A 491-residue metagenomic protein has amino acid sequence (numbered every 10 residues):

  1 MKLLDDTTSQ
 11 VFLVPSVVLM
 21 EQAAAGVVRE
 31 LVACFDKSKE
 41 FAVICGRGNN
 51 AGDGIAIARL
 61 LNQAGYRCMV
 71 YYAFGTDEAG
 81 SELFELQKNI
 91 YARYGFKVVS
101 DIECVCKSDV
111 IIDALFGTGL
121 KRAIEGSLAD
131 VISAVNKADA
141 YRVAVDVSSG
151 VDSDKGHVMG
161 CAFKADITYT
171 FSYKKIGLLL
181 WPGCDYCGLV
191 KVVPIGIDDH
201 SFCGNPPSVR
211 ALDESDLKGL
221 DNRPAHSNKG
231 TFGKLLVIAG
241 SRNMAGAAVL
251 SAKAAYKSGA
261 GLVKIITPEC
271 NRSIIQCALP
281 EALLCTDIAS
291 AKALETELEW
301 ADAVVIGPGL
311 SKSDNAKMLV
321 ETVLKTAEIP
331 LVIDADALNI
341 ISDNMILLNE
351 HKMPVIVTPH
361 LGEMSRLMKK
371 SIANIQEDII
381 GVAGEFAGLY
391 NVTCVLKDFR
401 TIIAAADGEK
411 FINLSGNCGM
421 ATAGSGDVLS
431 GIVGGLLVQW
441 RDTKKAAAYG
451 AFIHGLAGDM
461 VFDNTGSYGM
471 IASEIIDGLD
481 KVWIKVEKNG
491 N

Functional and structural regions predicted by a protein language model:
M1-M69, I167, L178-L331, A335 (+2 more regions): Small-residue (G/A/S/T)-rich helix-start motifs and N-terminal tracts that mark the onset
V28-A114, A123-V145: Nucleotide and nucleotide-moiety/phosphate-recognizing core
Y72-F74, I102-V105, S172, C285-I288 (+1 more regions): Short beta->alpha connector loops at strand-helix junctions that form conserved, small/polar/Pro-enriched
Y72-F74, V110-T118, V304, M364-K369: Acidic/polar active-site rim loop that often engages polyanionic ligands
T76-E78, T118-L120, K312-S313, N339-I340: Short, small-residue-enriched loops and turns at beta-alpha junctions that line or gate enzyme active sites
E82, S148-A162, L338-E350: Glycine-rich, charge-decorated loop segments at or immediately adjacent to ligand/cofactor-binding or catalytic sites
N89-G95, G117-R122, A282-A289, G416-G419: Short, structured secondary-structure boundary patches
D109-V110, L115-P207: Internal gly/pro-rich beta-alpha loop/helix module that stabilizes soluble enzyme cofactors or their anionic handles
